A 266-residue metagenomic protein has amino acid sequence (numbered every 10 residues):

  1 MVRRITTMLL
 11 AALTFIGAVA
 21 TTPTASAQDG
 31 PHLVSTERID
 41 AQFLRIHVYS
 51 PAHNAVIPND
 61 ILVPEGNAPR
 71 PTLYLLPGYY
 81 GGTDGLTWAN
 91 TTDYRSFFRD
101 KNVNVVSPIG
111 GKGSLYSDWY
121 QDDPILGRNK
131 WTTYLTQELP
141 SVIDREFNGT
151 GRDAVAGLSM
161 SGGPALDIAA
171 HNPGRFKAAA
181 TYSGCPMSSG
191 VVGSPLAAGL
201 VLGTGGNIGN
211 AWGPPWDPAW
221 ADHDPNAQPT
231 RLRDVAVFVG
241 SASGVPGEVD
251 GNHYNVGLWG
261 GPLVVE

Functional and structural regions predicted by a protein language model:
M1-A27: Secretory targeting and sorting signals
T24-E266: Non-catalytic cap/lid and distal C-terminal segments of serine-dependent acyl enzymes
